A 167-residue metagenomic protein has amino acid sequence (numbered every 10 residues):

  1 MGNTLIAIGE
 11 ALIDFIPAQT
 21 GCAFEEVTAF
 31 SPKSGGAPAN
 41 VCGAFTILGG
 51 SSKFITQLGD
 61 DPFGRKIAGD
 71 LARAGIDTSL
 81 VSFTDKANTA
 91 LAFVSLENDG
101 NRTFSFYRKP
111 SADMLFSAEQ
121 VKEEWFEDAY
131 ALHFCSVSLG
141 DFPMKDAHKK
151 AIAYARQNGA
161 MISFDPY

Functional and structural regions predicted by a protein language model:
M1-D77, F116: Glycine-rich phosphate/adenosyl-contacting loop at the front of the ribokinase-like
M1-I6, T78, N101-Y167: Ribokinase/PfkB-type carbohydrate-kinase core domain
I8, A18, L96, Y107-K109: Generic beta-structure capping elements
S51-S52, A90, T103: A common structural microfeature
L80-T89: A short, structured active-site edge motif that brings together acidic residues
K86, N98-G100: Short strand-connecting beta-turns/loops that link adjacent beta-strands
L91-S95: Short beta-strand scaffold segments in enzyme catalytic cores
